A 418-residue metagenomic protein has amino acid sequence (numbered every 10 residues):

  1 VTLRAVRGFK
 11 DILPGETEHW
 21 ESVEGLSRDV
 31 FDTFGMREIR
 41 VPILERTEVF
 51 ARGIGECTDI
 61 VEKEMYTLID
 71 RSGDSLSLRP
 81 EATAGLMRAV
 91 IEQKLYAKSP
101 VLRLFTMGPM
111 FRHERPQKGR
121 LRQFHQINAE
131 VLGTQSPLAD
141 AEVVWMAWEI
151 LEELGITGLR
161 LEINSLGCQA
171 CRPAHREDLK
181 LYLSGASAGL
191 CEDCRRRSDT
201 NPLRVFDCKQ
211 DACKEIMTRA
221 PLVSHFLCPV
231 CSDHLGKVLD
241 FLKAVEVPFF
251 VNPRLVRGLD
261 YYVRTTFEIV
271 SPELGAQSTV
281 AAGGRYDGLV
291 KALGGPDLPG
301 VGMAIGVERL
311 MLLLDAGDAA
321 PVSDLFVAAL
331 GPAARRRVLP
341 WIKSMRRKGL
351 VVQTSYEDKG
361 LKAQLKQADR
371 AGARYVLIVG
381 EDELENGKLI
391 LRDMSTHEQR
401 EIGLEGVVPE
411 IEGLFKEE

Functional and structural regions predicted by a protein language model:
V1-E418: TRNA-recognition modules of translation machinery and tRNA-sensing kinases, especially anticodon-binding
